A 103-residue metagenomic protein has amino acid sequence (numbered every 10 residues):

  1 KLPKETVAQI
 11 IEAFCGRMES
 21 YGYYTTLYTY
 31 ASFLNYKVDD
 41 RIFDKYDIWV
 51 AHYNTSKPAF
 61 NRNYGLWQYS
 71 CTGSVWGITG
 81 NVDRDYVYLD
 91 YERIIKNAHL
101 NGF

Functional and structural regions predicted by a protein language model:
K1-F60: Catalytic domains of cell-wall/extracellular-matrix polysaccharide-remodeling enzymes, centered on de-N-acetylation
F43-F103: Functionally critical loop-and-helix segments that line ligand-binding/catalytic clefts of soluble enzyme domains
